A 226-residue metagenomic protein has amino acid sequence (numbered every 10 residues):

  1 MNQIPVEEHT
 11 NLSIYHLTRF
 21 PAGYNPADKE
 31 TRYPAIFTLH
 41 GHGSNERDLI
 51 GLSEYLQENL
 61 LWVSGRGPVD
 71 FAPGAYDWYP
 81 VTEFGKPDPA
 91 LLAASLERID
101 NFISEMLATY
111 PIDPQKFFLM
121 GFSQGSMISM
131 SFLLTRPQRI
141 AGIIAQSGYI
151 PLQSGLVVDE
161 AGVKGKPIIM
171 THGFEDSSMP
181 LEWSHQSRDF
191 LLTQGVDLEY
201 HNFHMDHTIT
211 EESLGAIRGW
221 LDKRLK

Functional and structural regions predicted by a protein language model:
H9-I112: Serine-hydrolase catalytic machinery in alpha/beta-hydrolase-like enzymes
H40-H42, M120-F122, G173: Conserved alpha/beta-hydrolase "nucleophile elbow" surrounding the catalytic nucleophile
G51, S131-T135: Active-site signature of alpha/beta-hydrolase-fold catalytic machinery across serine- and Asp/Cys-nucleophile hydrolases
P111-G121: Alpha/beta-hydrolase fold nucleophile elbow
G121-G125, S129: Gly/Ala-rich beta-loop-alpha elbow adjacent to hydrolase catalytic centers
Q138-I150: A conserved short beta-strand
I169, E182-K226: C-terminal catalytic histidine-bearing segment of alpha/beta-hydrolase fold enzymes
I169-H172, D176: Short beta-strand/loop motif that positions the catalytic acidic residue of the alpha/beta-hydrolase fold
